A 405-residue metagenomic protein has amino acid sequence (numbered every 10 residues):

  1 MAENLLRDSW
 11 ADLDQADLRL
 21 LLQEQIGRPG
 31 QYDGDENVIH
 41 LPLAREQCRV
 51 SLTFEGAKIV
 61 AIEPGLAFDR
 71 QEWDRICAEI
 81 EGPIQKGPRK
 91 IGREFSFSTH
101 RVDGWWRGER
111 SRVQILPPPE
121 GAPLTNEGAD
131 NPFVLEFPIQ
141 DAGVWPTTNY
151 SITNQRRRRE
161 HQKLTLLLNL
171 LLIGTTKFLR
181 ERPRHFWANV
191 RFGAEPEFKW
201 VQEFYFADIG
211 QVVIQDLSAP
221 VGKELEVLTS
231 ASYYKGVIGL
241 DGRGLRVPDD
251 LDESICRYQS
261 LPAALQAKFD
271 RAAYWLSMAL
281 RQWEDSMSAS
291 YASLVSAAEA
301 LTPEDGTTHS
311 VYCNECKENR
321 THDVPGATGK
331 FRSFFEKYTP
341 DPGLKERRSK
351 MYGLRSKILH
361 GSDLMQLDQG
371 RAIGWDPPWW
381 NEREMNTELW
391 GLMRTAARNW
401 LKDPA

Functional and structural regions predicted by a protein language model:
A2-A292, S296, W379-P404: Charged, non-catalytic interaction/linker regions at domain boundaries that couple catalytic cores to substrate
E3-D12, D69, A298-E346: Flexible secondary-structure boundary motifs
L261, M278, Q282, E304 (+6 more regions): Surface-exposed polar/charged interaction patches
A264-Y274, A327, S362-Q369: Active-site-adjacent bridging/hinge elements
A289, T307-T308, M365, D403: Generic macromolecular interface patches on structured domains
L294, H309-E315, Q369-P377: Composition- and surface-driven signal marking solvent-exposed, interaction-prone regions in large proteins
D341-A405: Charge-enriched, short contiguous segments at helix-coil
